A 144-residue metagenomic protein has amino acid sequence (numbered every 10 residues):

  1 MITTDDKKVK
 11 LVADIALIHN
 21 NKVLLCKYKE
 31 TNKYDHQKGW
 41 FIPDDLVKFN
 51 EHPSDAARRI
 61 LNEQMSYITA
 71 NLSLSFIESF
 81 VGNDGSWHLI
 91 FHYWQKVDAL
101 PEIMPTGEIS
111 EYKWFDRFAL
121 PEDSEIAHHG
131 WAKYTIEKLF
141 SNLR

Functional and structural regions predicted by a protein language model:
M1-L25, L46: Conserved N-terminal beta-strand and adjoining loop/helix that marks the start of the Nudix/MutT-like hydrolase domain
D5-V9, H36, N83-W87, T106-I109: A generic structural micro-feature
L11-A13, N21, W87-F91, S110: Change "...and in nucleic-acid phosphodiester-cleaving endonucleases..." to "...and in nucleic-acid processing enzymes
H19, E78-E102, K138-L139: Active-site-adjacent beta-strand/loop module that shapes the phosphate/pyrophosphate-binding cleft
K22-E63: Conserved Nudix-box catalytic region and its N-terminal flanking loop in Nudix hydrolases and closely related
L25, H92-W94, W114: Conserved hydrophobic/aromatic beta-strand scaffold that supports enzyme active sites
K33, Q37-K38, T106-R144: Nudix hydrolase/Nudix homology domain
Y67-F76: A short coil-to-beta-strand element that immediately follows conserved catalytic motifs
